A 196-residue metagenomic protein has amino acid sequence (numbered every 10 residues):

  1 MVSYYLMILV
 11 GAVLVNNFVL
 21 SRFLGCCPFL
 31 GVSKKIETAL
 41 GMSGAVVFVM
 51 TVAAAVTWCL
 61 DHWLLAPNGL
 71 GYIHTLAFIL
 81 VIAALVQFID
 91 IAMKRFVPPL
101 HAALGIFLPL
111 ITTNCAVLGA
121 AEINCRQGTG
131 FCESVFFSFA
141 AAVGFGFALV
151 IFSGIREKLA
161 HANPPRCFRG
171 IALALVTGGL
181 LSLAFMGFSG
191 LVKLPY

Functional and structural regions predicted by a protein language model:
Y4, L183-Y196: Juxtamembrane boundary at the C-terminal end of a transmembrane helix
Y4-V19, G69-A84, F136-A148: Structural signature of hydrophobic alpha-helical transmembrane segments
V10-S43: Juxtamembrane transmembrane-helix termini in multi-pass membrane transport proteins
F23-G31, D90-F96, F107-L108, C115-G128: Generic transmembrane alpha-helix signature in multi-pass membrane proteins, especially transporters/channels
A45-A55, G105-A120, G170-S182: Small-residue-rich segments of transmembrane alpha-helices in multi-pass membrane proteins, especially helix faces
H62-G105: Ordered, amphipathic secondary-structure segments that act as subunit-interaction surfaces in large macromolecular
L80-F88, F107, I111-I123, A142-V150: Mid-bilayer segments of alpha-helical transmembrane spans in multi-pass integral membrane proteins that mediate
E157-V176: Interfacial loop-to-transmembrane junctions
